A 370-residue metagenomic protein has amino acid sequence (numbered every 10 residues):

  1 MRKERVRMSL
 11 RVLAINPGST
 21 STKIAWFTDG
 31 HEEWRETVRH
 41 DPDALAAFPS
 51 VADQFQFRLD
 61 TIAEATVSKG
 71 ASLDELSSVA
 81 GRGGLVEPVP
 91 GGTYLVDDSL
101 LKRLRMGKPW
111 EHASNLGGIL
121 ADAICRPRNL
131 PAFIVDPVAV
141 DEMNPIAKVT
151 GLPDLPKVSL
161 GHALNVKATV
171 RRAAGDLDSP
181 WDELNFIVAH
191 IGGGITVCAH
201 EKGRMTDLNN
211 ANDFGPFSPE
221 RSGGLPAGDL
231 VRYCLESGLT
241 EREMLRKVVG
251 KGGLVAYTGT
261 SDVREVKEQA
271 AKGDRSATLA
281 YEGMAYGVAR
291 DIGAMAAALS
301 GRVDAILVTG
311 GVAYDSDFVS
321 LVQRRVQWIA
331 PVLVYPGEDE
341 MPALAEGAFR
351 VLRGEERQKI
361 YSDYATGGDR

Functional and structural regions predicted by a protein language model:
V12-D53, D213: Short glycine-rich, Thr/Ser-proximal phosphate-binding strand/loop in the N-terminal lobe of ATP-dependent enzymes
W34-D74, L100, L104-P109: N-terminal phosphate-binding loop and adjacent alpha-helix
E64-S77, D176-S179, I292-D304: Phosphate/pyrophosphate-binding loops at sites that engage ATP/ADP/AMP, CoA/4′-phosphopantetheine, polyphosphate
T66-A113, P131, A139-G151: Short beta-strand-loop/turn "lid" adjacent to the catalytic site in phosphate-handling enzymes
L116-D122, I134, V149, D154-E183 (+2 more regions): Glycine-rich phosphate-binding loop plus the immediately following alpha-helix
R246-G301: Adenine-nucleotide phosphate-binding core of ATP-dependent small-molecule kinases
V303-V322: Glycine-rich phosphate-binding loops at beta-strand->alpha-helix junctions
A313-Y314, L333-R370: Glycine-rich phosphate-binding/hydrolytic loop that grips phosphoryl groups
